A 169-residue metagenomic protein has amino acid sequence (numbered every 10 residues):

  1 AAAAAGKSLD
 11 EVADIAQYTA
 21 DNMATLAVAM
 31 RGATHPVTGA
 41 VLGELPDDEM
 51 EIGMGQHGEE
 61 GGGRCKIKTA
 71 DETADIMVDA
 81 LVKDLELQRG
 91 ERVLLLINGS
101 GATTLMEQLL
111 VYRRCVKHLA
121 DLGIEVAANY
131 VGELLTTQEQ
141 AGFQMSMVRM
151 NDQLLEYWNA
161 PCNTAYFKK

Functional and structural regions predicted by a protein language model:
A5, D47-Q56, R64-D75, G123-Q138 (+1 more regions): Hydrophobic transmembrane alpha-helix bundles
K7-L109: Mixed-charge interfacial surface used for oligomerization/domain docking and macromolecular partner engagement
A80-K169: C-terminal non-catalytic interaction/assembly regions of soluble proteins
